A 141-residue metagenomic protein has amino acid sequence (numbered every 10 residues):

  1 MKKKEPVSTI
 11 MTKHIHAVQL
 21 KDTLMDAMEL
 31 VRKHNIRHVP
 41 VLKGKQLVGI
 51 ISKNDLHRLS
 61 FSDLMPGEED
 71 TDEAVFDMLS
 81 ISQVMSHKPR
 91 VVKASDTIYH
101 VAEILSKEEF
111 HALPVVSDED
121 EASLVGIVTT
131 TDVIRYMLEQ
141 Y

Functional and structural regions predicted by a protein language model:
M1-H14, S52-R90, T97, A102-S106 (+2 more regions): Tandem CBS (Bateman) regulatory domains
I15-V18, L47: Short N-terminal signal/transit or membrane-insertion segments and the immediately adjacent low-complexity/disordered
V18-N35, V41-K43, V91-E109, V116-D118 (+2 more regions): The conserved cystathionine-beta-synthase
V31, V39-D55, L105, L113-T131: A glycine-centered beta-loop-beta connector
